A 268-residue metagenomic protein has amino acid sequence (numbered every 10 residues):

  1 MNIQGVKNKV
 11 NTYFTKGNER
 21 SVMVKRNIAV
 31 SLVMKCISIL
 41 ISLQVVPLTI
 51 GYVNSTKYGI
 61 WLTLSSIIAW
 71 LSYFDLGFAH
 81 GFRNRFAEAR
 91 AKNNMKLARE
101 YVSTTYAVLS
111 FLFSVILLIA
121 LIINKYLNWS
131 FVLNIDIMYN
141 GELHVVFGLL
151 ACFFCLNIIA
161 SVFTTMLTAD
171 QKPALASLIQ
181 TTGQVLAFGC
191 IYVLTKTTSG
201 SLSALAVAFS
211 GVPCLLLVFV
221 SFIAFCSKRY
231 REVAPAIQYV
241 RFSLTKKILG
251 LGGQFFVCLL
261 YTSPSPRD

Functional and structural regions predicted by a protein language model:
N2-V10, L40, T104-L133, Y192-V193 (+1 more regions): Alpha-helical transmembrane segments of multi-pass membrane transport and lipid-handling proteins
N2-V24, L202-A206, S221-S263: Interhelical loop/hinge segments that connect adjacent transmembrane helices in multipass membrane
T15-V22, N54-S55, L71-V108, F131-L133 (+2 more regions): Transmembrane-helix boundary and interhelical linker motifs in polytopic inner-membrane proteins
M23-E88, L117-L121, F153, F188 (+1 more regions): Signature of the first transmembrane helix
K25, C152-Q180, S203: Membrane-interface junctions at transmembrane-helix termini in multi-pass inner-membrane proteins
K35, G148, S177-R229, K247-L251: Hydrophobic alpha-helical transmembrane segments
V53-I60, N93-V102, L117-L150, T197-A206: Membrane-interface helix-capping segments at transmembrane helix termini in multi-pass transporters
I122-K125, I135-A160, S177, G189 (+2 more regions): Alpha-helical transmembrane segments of multi-pass membrane proteins
